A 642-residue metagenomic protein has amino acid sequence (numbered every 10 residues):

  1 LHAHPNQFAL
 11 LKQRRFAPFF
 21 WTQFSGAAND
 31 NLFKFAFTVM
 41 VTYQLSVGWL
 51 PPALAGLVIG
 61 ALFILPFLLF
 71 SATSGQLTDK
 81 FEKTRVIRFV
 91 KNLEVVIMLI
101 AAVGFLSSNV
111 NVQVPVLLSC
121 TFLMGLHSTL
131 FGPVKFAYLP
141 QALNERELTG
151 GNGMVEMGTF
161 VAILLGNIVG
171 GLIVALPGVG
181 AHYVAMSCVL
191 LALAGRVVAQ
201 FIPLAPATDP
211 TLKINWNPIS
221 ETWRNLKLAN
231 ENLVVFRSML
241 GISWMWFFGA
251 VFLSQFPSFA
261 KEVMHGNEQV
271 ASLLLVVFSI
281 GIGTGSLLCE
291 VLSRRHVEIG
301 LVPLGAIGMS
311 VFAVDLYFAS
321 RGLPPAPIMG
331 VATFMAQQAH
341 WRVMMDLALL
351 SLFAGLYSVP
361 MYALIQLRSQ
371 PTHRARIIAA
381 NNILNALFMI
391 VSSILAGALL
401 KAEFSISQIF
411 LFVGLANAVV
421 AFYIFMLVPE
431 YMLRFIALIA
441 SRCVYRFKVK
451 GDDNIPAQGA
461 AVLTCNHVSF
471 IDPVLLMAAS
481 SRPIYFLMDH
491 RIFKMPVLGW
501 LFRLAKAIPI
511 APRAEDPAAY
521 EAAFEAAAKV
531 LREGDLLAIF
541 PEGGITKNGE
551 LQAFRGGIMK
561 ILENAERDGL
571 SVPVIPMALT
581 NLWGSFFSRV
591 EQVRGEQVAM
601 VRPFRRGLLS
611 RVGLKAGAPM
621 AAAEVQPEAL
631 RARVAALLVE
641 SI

Functional and structural regions predicted by a protein language model:
H2-A17, A205-G241, V263, I328-A336: Juxtamembrane intracellular "pre-TM" segments in multi-pass secondary transporters
A17-F35, I59-I97, V116-A175, A192 (+7 more regions): Substrate-agnostic recognition of the 12-TM MFS/MFS-like secondary transporter fold
A36-V47, A101-S108, L164-C188, E262-V263 (+2 more regions): Transmembrane alpha-helix termini and helix-breaking/packing motifs in multi-pass membrane transporters
N92-V110, I307-A336: C-terminal ends and interior cores of transmembrane alpha-helices in multi-pass membrane transporters/permeases
P115-V116, H182-Q200, Q408-Y423: Symmetry-related core transmembrane helices of the 12-TM Major Facilitator Superfamily/SLC fold
A137, Q141, C188-N215, S320-L323 (+1 more regions): Helix-loop junctions on the cytosolic side of multi-pass membrane transporters, especially the intracellular loop
A457-P517: Catalytic core of membrane glycerolipid acyltransferases/transacylases, capturing the structured, soluble-facing
D535-L536, N548-V625: A cross-family acyltransferase "interaction/gating" segment
